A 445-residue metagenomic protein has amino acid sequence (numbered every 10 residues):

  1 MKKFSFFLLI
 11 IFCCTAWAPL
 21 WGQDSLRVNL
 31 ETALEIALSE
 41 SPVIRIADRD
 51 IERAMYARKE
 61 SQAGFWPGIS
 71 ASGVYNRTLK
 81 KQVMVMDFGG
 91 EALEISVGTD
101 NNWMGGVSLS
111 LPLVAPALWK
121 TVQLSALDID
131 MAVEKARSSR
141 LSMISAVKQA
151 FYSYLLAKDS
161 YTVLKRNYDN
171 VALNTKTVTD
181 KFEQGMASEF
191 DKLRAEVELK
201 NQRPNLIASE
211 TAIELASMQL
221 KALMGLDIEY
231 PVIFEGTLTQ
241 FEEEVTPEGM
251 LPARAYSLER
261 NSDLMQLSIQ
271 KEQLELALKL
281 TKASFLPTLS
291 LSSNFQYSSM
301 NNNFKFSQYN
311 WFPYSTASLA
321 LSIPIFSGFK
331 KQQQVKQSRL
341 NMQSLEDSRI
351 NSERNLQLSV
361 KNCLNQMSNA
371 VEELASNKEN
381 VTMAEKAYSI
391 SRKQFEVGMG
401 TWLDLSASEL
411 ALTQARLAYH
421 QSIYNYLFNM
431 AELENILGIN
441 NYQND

Functional and structural regions predicted by a protein language model:
M1-L30, Y442-D445: Bacterial Sec-dependent N-terminal signal peptides
W21-Q23, L79, I228, A418-D445: Acidic, low-complexity, intrinsically disordered peripheral segments
G22-V74, K80, I228, E235-E272 (+4 more regions): Bacterial Sec-pathway N-terminal export signals of envelope proteins
Q23-S25, S72-S108, T237-T246, S292-I323 (+2 more regions): Small/polar, glycine/serine/threonine/aspartate-rich low-complexity segments that form flexible
V28, Y56, S142-Y256, Q366 (+3 more regions): Periplasmic alpha-helical coiled-coil/stalk elements that build and connect Gram-negative outer-membrane
E35-R45, E52-G68, T99, G106-L124 (+7 more regions): A glycine-/polar-enriched beta->alpha junction
I46-S61, S139, M143-T162, D180 (+4 more regions): Amphipathic alpha-helical coiled-coil segments
